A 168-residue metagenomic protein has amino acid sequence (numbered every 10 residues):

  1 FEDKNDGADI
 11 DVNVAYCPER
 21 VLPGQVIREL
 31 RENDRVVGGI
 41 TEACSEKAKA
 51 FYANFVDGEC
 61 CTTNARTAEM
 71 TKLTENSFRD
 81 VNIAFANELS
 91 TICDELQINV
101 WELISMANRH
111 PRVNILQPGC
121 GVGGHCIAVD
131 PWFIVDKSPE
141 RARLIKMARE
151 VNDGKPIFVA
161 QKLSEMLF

Functional and structural regions predicted by a protein language model:
F1-F168: Structural/interface elements that position substrates and couple domains in central-metabolism enzymes
